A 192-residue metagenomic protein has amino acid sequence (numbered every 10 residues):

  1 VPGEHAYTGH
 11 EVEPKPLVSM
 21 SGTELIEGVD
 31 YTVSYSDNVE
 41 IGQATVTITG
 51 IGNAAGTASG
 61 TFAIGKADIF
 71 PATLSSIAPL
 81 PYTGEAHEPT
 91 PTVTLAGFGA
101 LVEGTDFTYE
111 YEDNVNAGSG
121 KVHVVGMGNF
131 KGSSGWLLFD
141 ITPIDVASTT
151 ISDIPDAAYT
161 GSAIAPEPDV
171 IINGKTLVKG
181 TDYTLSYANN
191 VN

Functional and structural regions predicted by a protein language model:
V1-E24, K66-A100, P143-K175: Solvent-exposed, low-complexity, repeat-rich "mucin-like" stalks and linkers
L17, T47-T49, A63, T92 (+3 more regions): Residue-level recognition of well-ordered beta-strand positions that form the cores of beta-sheet-rich folds across
E24-T61, F98-S133, K175-N192: Serine/threonine-rich, repeat-prone extracellular segments and beta-strand-based repeat modules of secreted/surface
V46, G60, L74, E88 (+5 more regions): Short stretches within intrinsically disordered, low-complexity N-terminal or propeptide regions
A58-G65, G135-I141: C-terminal edge beta-strand
